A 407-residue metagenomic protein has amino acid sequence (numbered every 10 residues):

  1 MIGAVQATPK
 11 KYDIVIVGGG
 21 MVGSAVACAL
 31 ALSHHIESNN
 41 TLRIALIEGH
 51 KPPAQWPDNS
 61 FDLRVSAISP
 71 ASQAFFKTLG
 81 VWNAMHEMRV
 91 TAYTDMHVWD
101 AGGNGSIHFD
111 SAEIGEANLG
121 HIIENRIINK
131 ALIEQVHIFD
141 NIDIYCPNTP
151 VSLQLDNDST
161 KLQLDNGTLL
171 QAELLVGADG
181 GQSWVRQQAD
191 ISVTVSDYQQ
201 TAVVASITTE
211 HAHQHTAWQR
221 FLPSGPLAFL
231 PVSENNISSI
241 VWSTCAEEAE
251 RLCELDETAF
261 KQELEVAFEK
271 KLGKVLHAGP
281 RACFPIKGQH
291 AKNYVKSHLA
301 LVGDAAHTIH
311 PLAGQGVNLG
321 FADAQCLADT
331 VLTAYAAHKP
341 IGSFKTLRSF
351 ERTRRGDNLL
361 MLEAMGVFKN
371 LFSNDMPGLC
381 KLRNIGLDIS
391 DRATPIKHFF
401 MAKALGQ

Functional and structural regions predicted by a protein language model:
A7-V22, A45: Beta1/beta-strand and adjacent pyrophosphate-binding region of the FAD-binding site in flavoprotein oxidoreductases
A31-F61: Glycine-rich FAD pyrophosphate-binding loop
N59-A101: N-terminal FAD cofactor-binding segment of flavoenzymes
A71, G80-V81, Q182-A217, N235-N236 (+1 more regions): Central beta-strand plus flanking loop segment that forms part of the substrate or channel wall within the catalytic
M88-Q188, S196-T201: Conserved N-terminal helical subregion
L222-F284: Conserved FAD/dinucleotide-binding core of flavoprotein oxidoreductases
P285-L301, L359-L360, N370-L371, M376: FAD-binding beta-loop-beta segment adjacent to the flavin cofactor pocket
D329-Q407: C-terminal helical "tail/cap" subdomain of flavin- and related membrane-associated enzymes
